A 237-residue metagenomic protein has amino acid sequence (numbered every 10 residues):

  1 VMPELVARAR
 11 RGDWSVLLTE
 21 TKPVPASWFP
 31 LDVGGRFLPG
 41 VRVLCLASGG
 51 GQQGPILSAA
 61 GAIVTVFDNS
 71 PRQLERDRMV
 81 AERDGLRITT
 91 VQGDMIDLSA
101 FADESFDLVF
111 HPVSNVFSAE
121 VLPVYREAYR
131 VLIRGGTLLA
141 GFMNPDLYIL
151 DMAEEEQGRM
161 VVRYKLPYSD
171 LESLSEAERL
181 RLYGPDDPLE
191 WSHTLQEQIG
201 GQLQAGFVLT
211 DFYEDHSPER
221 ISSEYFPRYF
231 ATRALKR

Functional and structural regions predicted by a protein language model:
M2-V41: Conserved alpha-helix/loop element of class I SAM-dependent methyltransferases that forms part of the SAM/SAH-binding
R42-D97: Class I SAM-dependent methyltransferase SAM/SAH-binding core
I96-V109: A short acidic, Gly/Pro-enriched loop at the edge of an enzyme's catalytic core that lines a small-molecule cofactor
D107-L122: A short SAM/SAH-binding and catalytic strip from SAM-dependent methyltransferases
L122-T137: A short glycine-rich, Lys/Arg-flanked "PGG" loop and its adjoining helix->strand segment in the class I
T137-E176: Conserved class I S-adenosyl-L-methionine
L189-F212: Short alpha-helix
A205-F207, I221-R237: Core SAM-dependent methyltransferase catalytic element
